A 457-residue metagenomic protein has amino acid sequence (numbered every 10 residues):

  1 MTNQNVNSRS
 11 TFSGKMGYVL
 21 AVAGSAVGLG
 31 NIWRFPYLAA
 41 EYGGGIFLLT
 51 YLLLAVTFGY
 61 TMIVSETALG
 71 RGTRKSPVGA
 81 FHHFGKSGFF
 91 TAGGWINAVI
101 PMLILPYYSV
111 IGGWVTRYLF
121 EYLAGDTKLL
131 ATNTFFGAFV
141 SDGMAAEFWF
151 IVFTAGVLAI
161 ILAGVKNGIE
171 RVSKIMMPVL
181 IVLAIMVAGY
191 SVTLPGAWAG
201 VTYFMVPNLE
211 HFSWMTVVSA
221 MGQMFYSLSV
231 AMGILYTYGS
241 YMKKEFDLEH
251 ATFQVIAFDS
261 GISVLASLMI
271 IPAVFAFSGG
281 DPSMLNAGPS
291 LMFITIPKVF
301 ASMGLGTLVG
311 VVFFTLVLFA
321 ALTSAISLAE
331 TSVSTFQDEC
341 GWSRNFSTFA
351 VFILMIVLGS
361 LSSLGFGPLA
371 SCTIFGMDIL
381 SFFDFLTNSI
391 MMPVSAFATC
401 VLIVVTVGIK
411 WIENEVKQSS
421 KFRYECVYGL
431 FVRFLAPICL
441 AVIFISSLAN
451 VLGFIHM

Functional and structural regions predicted by a protein language model:
M1-W33, M62-T67, R71-F84, G88-A92 (+2 more regions): Membrane-interface "cap" regions at the ends of multi-pass membrane proteins
T2-S8, F12, E170, K174-L322 (+2 more regions): Membrane-embedded translocation segments of transport machinery
V6-R9, Y37-Y42, G72, P77-I96 (+6 more regions): Inter-helical loop and helix-membrane interface segments of multi-pass membrane transporters/permeases
T11-V22, I46-T50, G88-M102, F148-F153 (+6 more regions): Select transmembrane alpha-helical segments in multipass membrane proteins
G14-L54, G239, H250-F253, A257-S260 (+2 more regions): Transmembrane helix-boundary motif of multi-pass solute transporters/channels
A39-S65, A145, M391-M392: Extracellular loop-to-transmembrane helix junctions
L105-L130, I181-F204, F275-A276, L358-F366 (+2 more regions): Hydrophobic alpha-helical segments and their helix-loop junctions in multi-pass secondary transporters
E147, D378-I403, Y424-M457: A generic transmembrane alpha-helix motif of multi-pass inner-membrane proteins
